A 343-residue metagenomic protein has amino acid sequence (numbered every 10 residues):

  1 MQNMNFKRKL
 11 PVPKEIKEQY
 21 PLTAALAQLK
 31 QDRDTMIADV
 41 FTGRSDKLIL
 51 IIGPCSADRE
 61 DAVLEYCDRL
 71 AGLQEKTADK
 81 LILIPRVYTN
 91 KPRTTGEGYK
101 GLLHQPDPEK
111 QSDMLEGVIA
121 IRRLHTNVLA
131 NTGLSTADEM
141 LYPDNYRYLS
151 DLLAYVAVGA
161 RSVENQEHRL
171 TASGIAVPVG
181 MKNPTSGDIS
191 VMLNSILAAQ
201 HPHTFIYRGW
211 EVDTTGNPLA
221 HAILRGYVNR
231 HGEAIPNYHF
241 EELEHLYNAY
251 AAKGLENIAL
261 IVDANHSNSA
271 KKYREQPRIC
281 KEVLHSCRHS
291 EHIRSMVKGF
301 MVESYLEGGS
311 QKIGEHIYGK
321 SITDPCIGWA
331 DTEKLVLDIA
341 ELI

Functional and structural regions predicted by a protein language model:
M1-R44: N- or domain-start disorder-to-order transition segments that initiate the globular core
R8, C67, K80-H245, H266-K271 (+5 more regions): Active-site-facing alpha/beta catalytic cores
A38-D46, A251-N257: Glycine-rich phosphate/diphosphate-binding loops that line cofactor/substrate pockets in enzymes
I49-A62, D324: Conserved phosphate/anionic-ligand binding catalytic regions in large, soluble enzymes, centered on
G53, V262, G328: Conserved, mostly hydrophobic/aromatic
C55-D58, N257, N265-K271: Short acidic, Gly/Ser-rich segments with clustered Asp/Glu that frequently serve as metal-coordination loops in enzyme
Y305-I343: Internal helix-turn-beta structural module
